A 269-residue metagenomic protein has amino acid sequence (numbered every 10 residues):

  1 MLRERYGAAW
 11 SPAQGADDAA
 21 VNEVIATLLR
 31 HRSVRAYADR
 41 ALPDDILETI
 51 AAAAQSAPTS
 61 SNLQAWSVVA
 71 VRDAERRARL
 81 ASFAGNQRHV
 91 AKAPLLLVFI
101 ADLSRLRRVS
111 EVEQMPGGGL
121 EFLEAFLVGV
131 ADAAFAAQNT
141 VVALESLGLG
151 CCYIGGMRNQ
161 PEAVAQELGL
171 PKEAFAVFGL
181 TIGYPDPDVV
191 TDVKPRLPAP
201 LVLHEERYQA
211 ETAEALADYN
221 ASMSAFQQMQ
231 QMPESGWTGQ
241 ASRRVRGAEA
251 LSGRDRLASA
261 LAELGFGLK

Functional and structural regions predicted by a protein language model:
M1-K269: Acidic, surface-exposed loops and disordered segments
